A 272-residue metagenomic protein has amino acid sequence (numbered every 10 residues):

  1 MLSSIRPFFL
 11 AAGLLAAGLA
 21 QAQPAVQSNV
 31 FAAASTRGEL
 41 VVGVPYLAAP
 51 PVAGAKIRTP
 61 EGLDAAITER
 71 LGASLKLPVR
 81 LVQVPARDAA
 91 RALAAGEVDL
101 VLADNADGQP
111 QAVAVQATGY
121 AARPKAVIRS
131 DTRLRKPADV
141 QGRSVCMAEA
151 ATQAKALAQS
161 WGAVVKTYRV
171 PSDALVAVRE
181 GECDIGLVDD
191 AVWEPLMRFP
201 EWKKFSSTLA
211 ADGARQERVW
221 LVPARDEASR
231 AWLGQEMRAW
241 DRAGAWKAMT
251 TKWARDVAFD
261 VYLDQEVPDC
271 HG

Functional and structural regions predicted by a protein language model:
P7-G18: Bacterial N-terminal signal peptides
Q23-A25, K155-V170, S206, M237-G272: Ligand-binding clefts/hinges and TM-proximal coupling segments of bilobed small-molecule sensing domains
Q23-D104: Extracytoplasmic small-molecule ligand-binding "clamshell" domains of the periplasmic binding protein/Venus flytrap
A25, G62-S74, D131-L134, A138-S144 (+2 more regions): Extended ligand-binding regions for polar small-molecule ligands
V41, Y46-P50, I57-A73, N105 (+3 more regions): Bilobed "Venus flytrap"/periplasmic-binding protein-like clamshell domains and structurally analogous long
Y46-L47, T118-I128, M197-R238, D256-G272: Periplasmic-binding protein-like
I67-T68, A89-A92, V98, A174-A177 (+2 more regions): Short, hydrophobic alpha-helical packing/hinge segments within bilobed ligand-binding/sensory domains
D88-R91, D104-Q111, A156, D184-A214: A ligand-binding cleft/hinge motif common to bilobed small-molecule-binding domains
